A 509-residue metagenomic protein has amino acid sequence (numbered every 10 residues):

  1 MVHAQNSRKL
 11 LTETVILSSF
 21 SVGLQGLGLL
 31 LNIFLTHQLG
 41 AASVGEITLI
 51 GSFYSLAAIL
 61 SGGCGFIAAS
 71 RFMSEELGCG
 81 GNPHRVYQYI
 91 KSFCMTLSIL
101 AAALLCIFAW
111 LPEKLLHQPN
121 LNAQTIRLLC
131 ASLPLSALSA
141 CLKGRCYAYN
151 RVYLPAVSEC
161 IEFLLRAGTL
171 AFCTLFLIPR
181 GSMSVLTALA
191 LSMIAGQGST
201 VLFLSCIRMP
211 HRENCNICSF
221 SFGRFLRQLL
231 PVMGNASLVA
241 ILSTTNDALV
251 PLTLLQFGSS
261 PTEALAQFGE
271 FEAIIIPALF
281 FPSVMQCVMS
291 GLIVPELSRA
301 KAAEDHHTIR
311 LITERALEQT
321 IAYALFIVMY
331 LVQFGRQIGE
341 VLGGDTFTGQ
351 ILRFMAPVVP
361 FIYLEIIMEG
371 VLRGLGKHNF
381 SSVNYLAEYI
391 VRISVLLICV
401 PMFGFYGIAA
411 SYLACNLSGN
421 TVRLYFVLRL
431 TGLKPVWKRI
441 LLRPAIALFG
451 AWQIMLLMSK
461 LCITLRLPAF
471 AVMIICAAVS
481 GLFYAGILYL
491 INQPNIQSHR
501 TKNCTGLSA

Functional and structural regions predicted by a protein language model:
M1-L27, R85, S219-V239, N495-A509: N-terminal membrane topogenesis motif
K9-I67, A102, C106, S132-L133 (+1 more regions): Signature of the first transmembrane helix
L24, N32, G51, G62-S70 (+7 more regions): Short runs within selected transmembrane alpha-helices of multi-pass transporters and secretion channels
G26-V44, E113-L115, L177, S237 (+5 more regions): Helix-terminus/linker motif at the lipid-water interface of multi-pass membrane proteins
G63-G78, L279-T313, L317: Helix-loop junctions and terminal segments of transmembrane helices in multi-pass membrane transport/translocation
K91-L115, R310-F361, I393-S394: Alpha-helical transmembrane segments of multi-pass membrane transport and lipid-handling proteins
M95-I241: Hydrophobic transmembrane helix module of multi-pass membrane transport proteins
N235-I241, R439-I496, T505-A509: Transmembrane alpha-helical segments of multi-pass transport proteins
